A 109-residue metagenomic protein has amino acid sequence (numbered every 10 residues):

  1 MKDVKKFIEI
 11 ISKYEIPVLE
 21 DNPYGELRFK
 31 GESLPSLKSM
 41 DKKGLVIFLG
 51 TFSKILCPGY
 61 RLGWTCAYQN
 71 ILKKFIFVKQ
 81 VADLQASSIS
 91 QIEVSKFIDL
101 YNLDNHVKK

Functional and structural regions predicted by a protein language model:
M1-E15, Y24-I55, Y68-Q69: Active-site pre-lysine segment of PLP-dependent enzymes
D21: Glycine-centered flexible beta-alpha turn that most often forms the glycine-rich phosphate-binding loop
K42-K108: Conserved core segment of the aminotransferase class I/II
